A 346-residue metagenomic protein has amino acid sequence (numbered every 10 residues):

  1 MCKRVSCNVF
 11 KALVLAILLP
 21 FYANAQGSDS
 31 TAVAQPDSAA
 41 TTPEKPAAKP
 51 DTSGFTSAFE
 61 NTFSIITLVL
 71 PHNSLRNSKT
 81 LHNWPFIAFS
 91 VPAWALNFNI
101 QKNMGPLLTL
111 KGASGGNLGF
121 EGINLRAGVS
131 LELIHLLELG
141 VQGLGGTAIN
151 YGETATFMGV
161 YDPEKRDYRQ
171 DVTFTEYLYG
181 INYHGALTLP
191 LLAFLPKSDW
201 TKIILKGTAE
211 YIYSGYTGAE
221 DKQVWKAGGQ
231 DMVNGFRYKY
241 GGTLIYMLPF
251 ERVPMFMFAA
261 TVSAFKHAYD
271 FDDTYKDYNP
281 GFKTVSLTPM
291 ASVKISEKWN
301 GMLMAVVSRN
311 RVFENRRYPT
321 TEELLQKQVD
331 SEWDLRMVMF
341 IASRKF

Functional and structural regions predicted by a protein language model:
M1-T56, S331, S343-F346: Cleavable N-terminal export/targeting peptides
D29-A32, A40-M104: Outer-membrane beta-barrel initiation region
N61-P71, M104-F120, L125-A127, L139-G143 (+2 more regions): Transmembrane beta-strand segments that form the barrel wall of outer-membrane beta-barrel proteins
P71-H82, N124-A127, Q142, G152-M158 (+3 more regions): Outer-membrane beta-barrel translocator domains and adjoining extracellular loop/strand segments of Gram-negative
L81-F86, A113-G115, Y168-F174, K222-V233 (+2 more regions): Extracellular loop and loop/strand-boundary signature of outer-membrane beta-barrel proteins
F86-A93, S114-A127, L133-L136, F250-V253 (+5 more regions): Solvent-exposed loop/turn segments connecting transmembrane beta-strands in outer-membrane beta-barrel proteins
M104-L110, H135-L139, A193-I204, P249-M257 (+1 more regions): Repeated loop/turn-to-beta-strand initiation elements of outer-membrane beta-barrel proteins
Y183-H184, T188, D330-F346: Outer-membrane beta-barrel "beta-signal"
